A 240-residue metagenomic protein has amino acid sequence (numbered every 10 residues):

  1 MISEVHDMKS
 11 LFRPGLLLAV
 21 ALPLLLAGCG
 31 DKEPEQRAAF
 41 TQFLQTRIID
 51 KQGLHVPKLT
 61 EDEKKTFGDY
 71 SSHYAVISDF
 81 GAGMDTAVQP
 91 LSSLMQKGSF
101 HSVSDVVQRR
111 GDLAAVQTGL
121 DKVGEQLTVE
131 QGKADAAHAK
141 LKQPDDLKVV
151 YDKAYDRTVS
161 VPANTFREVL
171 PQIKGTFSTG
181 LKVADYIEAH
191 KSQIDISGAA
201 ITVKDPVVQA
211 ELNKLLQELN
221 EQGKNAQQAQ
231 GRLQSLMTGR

Functional and structural regions predicted by a protein language model:
M1-A27: Sec-dependent bacterial lipoprotein signal peptides
C29-L113: Leu/Val/Ala/Ile-rich N-terminal alpha-helices, chiefly Sec-type signal peptides and the beginnings
P57, E61-K64, G68-S71, F100 (+9 more regions): Register-specific recognition of a single heptad position within extended alpha-helical repeats
Y70, Y74-I77, G81-M84, L120-V123 (+5 more regions): Amphipathic alpha-helical coiled-coil segments
S72, S178, K182-D185, Q228-G231: Extended, non-membrane alpha-helical segments enriched in charged/polar residues
I77, G81-M84, V88-S102, H138-L141 (+3 more regions): Secondary-structure edge/capping motif, primarily at the C-terminal ends of alpha-helices and the immediately following
G111-V203: Extended amphipathic alpha-helical interaction segments
Q193-R240: A cross-kingdom marker for long, charged
